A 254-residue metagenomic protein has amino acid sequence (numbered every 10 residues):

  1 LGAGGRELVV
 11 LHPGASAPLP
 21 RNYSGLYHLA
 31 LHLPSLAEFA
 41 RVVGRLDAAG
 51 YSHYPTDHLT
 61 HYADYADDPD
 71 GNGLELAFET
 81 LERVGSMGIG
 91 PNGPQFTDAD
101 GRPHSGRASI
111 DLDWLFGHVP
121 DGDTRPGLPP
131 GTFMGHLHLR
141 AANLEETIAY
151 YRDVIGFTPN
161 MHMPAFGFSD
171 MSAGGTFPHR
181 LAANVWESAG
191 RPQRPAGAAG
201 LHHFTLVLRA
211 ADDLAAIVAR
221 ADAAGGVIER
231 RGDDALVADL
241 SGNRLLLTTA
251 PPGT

Functional and structural regions predicted by a protein language model:
G2-S52, D67-N160, A173-R230, V237-T254: Glyoxalase I/VOC metalloenzyme domain signal
D57-L59, P164-A165, A210: Short beta->alpha connector loops
H58-H61, E229-G232: Short, small/polar residue-rich loop motifs at catalytic or cofactor-binding pockets
H61-Y62, G71: DNA-contacting interfaces and partner/effector-binding or oligomerization modules in DNA-centric proteins
Y62-A63, G167-F168, D234: A structural detector for short beta-strand units
E145, P164-S169: Short glycine/proline-centered loop/turn elements that form peptide/ligand docking sites
